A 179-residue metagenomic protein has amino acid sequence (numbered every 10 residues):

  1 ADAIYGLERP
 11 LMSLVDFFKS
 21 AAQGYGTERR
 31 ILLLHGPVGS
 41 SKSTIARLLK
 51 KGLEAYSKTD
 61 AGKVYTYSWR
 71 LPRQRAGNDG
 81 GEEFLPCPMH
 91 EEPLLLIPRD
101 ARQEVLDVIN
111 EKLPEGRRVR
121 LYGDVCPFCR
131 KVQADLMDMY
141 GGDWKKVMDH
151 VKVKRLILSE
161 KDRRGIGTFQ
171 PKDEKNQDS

Functional and structural regions predicted by a protein language model:
A1-S179: Conserved ASCE/P-loop NTPase catalytic core
